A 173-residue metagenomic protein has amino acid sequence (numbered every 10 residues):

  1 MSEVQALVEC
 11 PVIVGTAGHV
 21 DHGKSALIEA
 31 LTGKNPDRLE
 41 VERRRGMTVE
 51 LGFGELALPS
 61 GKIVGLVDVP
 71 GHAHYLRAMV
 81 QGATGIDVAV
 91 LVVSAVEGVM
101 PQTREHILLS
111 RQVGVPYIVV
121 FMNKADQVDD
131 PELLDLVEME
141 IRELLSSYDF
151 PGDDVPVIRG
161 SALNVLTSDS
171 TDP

Functional and structural regions predicted by a protein language model:
M1-V69, A73: Conserved G1/Walker A P-loop phosphate-binding module
V8, V12, L31, G71 (+4 more regions): Catalytic cores of large soluble enzymes that bind and process phosphate-bearing ligands
V8-P11, D21-G23, G61-K62, G85-A89 (+2 more regions): Short coil/turn connectors at secondary-structure junctions
D21, L27, G46, L66-D68 (+5 more regions): Residue-level signature of catalytic and energy-coupling elements of molecular machines, predominantly ATP/GTP-dependent
L27-A30, A78, Q102-L109, L136-L144: Alpha-helical scaffold elements adjacent to nucleotide-binding pockets in ATP/GTP-utilizing enzyme cores
T32, P36, E40, V80-T84 (+5 more regions): Signal for well-folded cores of large energy- and translation-related assemblies
G61-V64, V69-H74, T84-I107, R111-D135: Conserved Switch II/interswitch segment of TRAFAC-class P-loop GTPases
P116, D126-P173: Canonical P-loop GTPase G-domain recognition
